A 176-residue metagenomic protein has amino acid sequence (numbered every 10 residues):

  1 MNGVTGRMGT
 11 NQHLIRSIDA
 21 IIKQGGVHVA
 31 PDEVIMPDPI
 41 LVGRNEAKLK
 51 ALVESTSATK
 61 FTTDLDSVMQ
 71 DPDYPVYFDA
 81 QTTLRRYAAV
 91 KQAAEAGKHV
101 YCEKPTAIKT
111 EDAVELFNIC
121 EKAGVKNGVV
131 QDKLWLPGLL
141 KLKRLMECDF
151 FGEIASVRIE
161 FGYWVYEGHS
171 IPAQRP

Functional and structural regions predicted by a protein language model:
M1-T56: N-terminal Rossmann-like dinucleotide-binding module
M8, R85-R86, Y166: Short glycine-rich, flexible loops that bind phosphorylated cofactors or substrates
I40, F78, A155-R158: Residues embedded in well-ordered beta-strands within globular domains across many folds
K60-P72: Short acidic low-complexity segments
P75-V76, T82, Y87-D132, D149: Beta-strand-loop-alpha-helix segment that lines the small-molecule cofactor/substrate pocket of alpha/beta enzymes
K133-P176: Predominantly a Rossmann-like dinucleotide-binding segment in NAD(P)-dependent oxidoreductases
